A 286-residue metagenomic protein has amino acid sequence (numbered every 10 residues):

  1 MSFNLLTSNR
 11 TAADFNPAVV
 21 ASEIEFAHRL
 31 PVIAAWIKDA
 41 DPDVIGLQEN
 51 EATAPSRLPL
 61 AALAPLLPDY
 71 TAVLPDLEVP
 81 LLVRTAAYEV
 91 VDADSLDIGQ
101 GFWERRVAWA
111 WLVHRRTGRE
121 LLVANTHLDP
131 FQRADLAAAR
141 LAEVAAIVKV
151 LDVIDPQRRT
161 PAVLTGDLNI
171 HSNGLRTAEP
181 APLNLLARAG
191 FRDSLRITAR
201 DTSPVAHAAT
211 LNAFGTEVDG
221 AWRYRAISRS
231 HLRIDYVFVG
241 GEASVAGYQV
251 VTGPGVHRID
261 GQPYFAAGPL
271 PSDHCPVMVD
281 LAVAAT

Functional and structural regions predicted by a protein language model:
M1-A62, A282-T286: N-terminal, active-site-proximal structural segment of metallo-dependent hydrolase catalytic domains
N4-L5, N50, T126-L128, D167-L168 (+1 more regions): Active-site metal-binding loops of divalent metal-dependent hydrolases
S8-T11, T53-S56, V79-L81, V91 (+5 more regions): Short catalytic/ligand-binding loop motif for oxyanion handling, primarily in non-cytosolic enzymes, centered on
P17-S22, S95-G99, H127-R140, S172: Surface-exposed cleft-lining segments at the edges of enzyme active sites
V44, Q48-F131: Structured beta-strand-rich core segments of catalytic domains in phosphoester-bond hydrolases
G46-Q48, L74-P75, V163-D167, D193-I197: Active-site neighborhood of phospho(di)ester-bond hydrolases with catalytic His/Asp-centered motifs
G118-A124, L136-E179: His/acidic metal-ligating clusters that form di-metal
D152-A162, H171-T286: Metal-dependent phosphoester-hydrolase catalytic domains
